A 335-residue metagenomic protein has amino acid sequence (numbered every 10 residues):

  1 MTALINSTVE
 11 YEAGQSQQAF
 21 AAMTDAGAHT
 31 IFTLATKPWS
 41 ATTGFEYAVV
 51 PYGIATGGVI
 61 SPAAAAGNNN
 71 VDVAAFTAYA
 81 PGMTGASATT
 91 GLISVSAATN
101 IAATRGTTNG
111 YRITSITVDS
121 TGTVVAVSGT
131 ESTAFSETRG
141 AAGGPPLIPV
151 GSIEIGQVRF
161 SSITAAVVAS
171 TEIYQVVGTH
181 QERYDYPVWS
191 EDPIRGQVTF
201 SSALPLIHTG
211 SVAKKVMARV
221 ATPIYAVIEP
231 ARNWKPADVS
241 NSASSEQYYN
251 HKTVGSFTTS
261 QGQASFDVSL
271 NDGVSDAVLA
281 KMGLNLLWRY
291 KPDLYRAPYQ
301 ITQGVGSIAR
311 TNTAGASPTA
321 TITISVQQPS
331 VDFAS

Functional and structural regions predicted by a protein language model:
M1-I224: Beta-strand-rich solenoidal segments
A88-A102, Q261-A277: Charged, amphipathic alpha-helical segments
A88-G91, V127-G129, V227-P230, A297-G306: Short amphipathic beta-strand/extended segments with alternating polar/hydrophobic composition
Y111-I113, I153, A213, T259-Q263 (+2 more regions): A general secondary-structure signal for short beta-strands and their flanking turns/coil in non-transmembrane regions
T114-D119, S269-T302: Short, acidic/charged, Gly/Pro-enriched secondary-structure junctions
S115, Q157, Q263-D267, L287 (+1 more regions): Beta-strand secondary-structure signal
K215-D267, Q303-P318: Solvent-exposed edge beta-strands and adjacent loop segments that serve as assembly or binding interfaces
R289-A334: Short beta-strand and beta-hairpin "edge-sheet" elements
